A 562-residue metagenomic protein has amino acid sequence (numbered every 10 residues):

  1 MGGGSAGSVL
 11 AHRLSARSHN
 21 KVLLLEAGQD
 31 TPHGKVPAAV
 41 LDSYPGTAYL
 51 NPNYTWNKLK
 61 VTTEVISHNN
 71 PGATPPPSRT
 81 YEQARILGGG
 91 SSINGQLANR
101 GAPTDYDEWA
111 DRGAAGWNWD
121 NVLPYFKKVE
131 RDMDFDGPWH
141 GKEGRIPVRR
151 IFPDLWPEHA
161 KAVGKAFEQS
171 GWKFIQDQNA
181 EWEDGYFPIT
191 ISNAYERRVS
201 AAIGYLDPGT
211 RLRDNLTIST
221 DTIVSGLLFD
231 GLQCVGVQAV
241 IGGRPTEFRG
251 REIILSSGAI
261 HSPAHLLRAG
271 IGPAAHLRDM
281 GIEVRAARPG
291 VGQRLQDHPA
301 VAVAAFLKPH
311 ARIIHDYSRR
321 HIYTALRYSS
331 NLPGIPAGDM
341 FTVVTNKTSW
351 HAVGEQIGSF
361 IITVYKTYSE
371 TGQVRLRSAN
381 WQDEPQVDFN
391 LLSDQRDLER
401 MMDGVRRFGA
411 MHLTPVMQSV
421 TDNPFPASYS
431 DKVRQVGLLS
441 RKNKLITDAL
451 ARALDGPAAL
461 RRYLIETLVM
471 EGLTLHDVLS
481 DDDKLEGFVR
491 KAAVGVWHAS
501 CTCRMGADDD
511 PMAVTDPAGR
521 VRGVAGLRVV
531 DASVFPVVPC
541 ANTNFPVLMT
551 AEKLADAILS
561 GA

Functional and structural regions predicted by a protein language model:
M1-A562: N-terminal redox-cofactor-binding region of secreted/periplasmic oxidoreductases
